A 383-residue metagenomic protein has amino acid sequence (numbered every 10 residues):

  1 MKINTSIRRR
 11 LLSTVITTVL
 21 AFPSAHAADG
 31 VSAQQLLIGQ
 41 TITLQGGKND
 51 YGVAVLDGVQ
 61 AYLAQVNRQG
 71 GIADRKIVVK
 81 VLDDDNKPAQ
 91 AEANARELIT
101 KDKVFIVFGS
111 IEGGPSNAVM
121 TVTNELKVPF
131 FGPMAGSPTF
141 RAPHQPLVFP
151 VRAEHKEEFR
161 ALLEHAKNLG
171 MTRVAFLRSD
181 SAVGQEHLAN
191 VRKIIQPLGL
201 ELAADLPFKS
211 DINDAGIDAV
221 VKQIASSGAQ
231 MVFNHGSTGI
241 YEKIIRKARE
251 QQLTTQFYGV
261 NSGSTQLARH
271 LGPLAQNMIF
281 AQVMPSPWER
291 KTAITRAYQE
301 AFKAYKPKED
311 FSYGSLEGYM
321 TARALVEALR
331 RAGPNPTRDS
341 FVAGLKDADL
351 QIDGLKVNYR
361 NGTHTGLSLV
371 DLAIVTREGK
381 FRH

Functional and structural regions predicted by a protein language model:
M1-L37, R382: Short, low-complexity disordered leader/linker segments with a strong preference for bacterial N-terminal type II
G30-V31, Q35-G58, L82-A89, I111-E112 (+3 more regions): Extracytoplasmic "Venus flytrap"
V31, Q35-L37, D50-D57, Q69-T139 (+2 more regions): Beta-alpha junction/loop-to-helix N-cap segments that form part of ligand/metal-binding clefts
Q34-L36, D74-I77, K101-I106, E125-P129 (+6 more regions): Loop/turn elements at helix/coil->beta-strand transitions in domains of secreted/extracellular proteins
A93, P138-T139, P146-Q251, P287-R296 (+1 more regions): Extracellular/periplasmic Venus flytrap/periplasmic-binding protein
L98-I111, F131-P133, A175-R178, G228-S237 (+3 more regions): Periplasmic-binding protein-like
I245-G318, V375, G379-R382: Extracellular/periplasmic periplasmic-binding protein-like sensory domains
A304-S315, V326-K380: Segments of small-molecule ligand-sensing domains
